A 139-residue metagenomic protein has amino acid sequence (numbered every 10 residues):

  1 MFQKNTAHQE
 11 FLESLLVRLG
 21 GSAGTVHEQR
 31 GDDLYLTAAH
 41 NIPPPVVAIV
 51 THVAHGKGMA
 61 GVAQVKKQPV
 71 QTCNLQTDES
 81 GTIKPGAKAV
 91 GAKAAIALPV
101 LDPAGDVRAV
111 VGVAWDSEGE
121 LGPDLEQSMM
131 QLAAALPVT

Functional and structural regions predicted by a protein language model:
M1-T37, V47: Helix-loop-beta substructure at the N-terminus of cytosolic sensory domains that couple signal/ligand detection
K4-H8, G56, L125: The cytosolic transmitter module of two-component sensor histidine kinases
A23, A97, V110: Short hydrophobic/aromatic beta-strand element in the GNAT-like acyltransferase core that lines or flanks the acyl-donor
E28-R30, A38-H40, D102, W115: Residue-level signal for short segments within beta-strands and strand-turn junctions of well-structured beta-sheet
Q29, D33, P45-D78: Regulatory sensory and allosteric helical modules in signal-transduction proteins and certain transcription factors
P43-V46, C73-K93, W115: Signal-transducing coupling segments at domain and membrane junctions
A94-D102: A short, aliphatic-rich beta-strand micro-motif
A109-T139: Juxtadomain coupling helices with adjacent low-complexity linkers
